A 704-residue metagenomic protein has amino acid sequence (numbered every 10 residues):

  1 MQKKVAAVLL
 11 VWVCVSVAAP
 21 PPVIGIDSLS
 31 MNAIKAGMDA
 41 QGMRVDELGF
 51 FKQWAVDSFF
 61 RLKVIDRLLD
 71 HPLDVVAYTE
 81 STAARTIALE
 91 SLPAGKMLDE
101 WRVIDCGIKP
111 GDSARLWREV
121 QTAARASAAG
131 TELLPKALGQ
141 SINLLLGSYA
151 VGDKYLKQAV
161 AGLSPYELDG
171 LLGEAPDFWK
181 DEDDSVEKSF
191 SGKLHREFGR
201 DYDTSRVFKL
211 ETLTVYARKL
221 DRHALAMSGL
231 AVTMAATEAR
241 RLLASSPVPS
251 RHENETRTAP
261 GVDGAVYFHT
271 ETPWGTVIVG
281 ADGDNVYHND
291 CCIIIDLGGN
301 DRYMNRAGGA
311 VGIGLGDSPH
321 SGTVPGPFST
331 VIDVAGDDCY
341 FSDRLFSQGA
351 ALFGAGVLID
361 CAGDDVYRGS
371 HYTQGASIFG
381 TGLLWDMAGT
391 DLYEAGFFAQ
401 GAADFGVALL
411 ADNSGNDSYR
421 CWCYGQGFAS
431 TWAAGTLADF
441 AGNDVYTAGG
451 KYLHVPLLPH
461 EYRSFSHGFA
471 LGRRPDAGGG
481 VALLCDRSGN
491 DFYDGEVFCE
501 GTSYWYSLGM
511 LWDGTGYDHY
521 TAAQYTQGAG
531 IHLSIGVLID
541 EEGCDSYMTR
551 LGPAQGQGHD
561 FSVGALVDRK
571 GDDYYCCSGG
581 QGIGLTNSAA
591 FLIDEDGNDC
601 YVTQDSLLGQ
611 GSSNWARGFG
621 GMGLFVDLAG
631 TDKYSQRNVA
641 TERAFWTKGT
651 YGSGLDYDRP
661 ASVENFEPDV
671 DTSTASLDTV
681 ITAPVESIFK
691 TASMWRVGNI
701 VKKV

Functional and structural regions predicted by a protein language model:
M1-K4: Positively charged n-region of N-terminal signal peptides that target proteins for export
A7-D282, E667-W695: Terminal non-domain segments
A239-D317, V324-P327, C339-D343, F353 (+1 more regions): N-terminal targeting and processing segments
G275-G280, C291-L297, P327-A335, A350-C361 (+13 more regions): Well-ordered beta-strand segments characteristic of repetitive beta-sheet solenoids
D284-Y287, R302-A307, V311, C339-R344 (+13 more regions): Beta-strand-rich extracellular passenger or scaffold domains
R306-G322, S347-G349, Q374-G375, G401 (+7 more regions): Acidic/polar low-complexity surface segments
G649-D671: Long amphipathic alpha-helical protein-interaction segments
